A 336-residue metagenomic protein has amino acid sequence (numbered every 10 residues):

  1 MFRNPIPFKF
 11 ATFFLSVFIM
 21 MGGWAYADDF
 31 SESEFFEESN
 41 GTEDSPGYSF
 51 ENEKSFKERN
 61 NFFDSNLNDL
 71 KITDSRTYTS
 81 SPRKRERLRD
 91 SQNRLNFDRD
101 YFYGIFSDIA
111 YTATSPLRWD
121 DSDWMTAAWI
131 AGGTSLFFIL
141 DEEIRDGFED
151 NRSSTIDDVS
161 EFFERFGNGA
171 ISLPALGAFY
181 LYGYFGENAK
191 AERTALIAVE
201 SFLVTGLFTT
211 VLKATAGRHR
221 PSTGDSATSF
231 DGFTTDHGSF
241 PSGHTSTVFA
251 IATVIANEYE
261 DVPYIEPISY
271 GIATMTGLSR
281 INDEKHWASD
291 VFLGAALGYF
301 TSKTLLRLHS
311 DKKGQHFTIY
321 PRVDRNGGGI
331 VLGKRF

Functional and structural regions predicted by a protein language model:
F2-N4, T12, A27-T126, R165-L173 (+1 more regions): Replace "edges of transmembrane helices
A11-G22: Bacterial N-terminal signal peptides
A127-A131: Alpha-helical transmembrane segments
G133-E143: Alpha-helical transmembrane segments of multi-pass membrane proteins
E149-V159: Perimembrane loop-to-helix junctions flanking transmembrane segments
L173-F179: Hydrophobic cores of alpha-helical transmembrane segments in multi-pass inner/ER membrane proteins, independent
